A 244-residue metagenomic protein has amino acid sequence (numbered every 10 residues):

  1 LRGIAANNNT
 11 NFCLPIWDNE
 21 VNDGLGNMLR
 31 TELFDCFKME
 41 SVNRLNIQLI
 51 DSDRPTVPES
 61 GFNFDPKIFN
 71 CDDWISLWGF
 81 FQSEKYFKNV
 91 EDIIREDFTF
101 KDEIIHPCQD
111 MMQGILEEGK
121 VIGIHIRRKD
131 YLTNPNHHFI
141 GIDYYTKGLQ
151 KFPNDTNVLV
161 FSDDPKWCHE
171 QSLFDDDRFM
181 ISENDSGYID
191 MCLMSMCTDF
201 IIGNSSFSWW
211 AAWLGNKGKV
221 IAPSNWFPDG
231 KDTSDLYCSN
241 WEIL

Functional and structural regions predicted by a protein language model:
L1-N7, Y145-Q150: Histidine-anchored nucleotide/phosphate-binding helix
N9-I16, G218-V220: Short, well-structured active-site flanking segments
C13-I16, G123-I126, L159-S162: Short beta-strand segments
W17-N22, F81-S83, R127-Y131, Y145 (+4 more regions): Short, solvent-exposed loop/turn segments at secondary-structure junctions
E20-N154: Secretory-pathway luminal glycosyltransferase catalytic domains
D23-E40, W167-D176, D232-Y237: Short, aromatic/basic amphipathic alpha-helical patches
F152-P223, P228-G230, L236: Donor-binding and catalytic core of enzymes assembling or modifying cell-surface/extracellular glycoconjugates
C238-L244: Conserved histidine-centered catalytic loops in small-molecule metabolism enzymes
